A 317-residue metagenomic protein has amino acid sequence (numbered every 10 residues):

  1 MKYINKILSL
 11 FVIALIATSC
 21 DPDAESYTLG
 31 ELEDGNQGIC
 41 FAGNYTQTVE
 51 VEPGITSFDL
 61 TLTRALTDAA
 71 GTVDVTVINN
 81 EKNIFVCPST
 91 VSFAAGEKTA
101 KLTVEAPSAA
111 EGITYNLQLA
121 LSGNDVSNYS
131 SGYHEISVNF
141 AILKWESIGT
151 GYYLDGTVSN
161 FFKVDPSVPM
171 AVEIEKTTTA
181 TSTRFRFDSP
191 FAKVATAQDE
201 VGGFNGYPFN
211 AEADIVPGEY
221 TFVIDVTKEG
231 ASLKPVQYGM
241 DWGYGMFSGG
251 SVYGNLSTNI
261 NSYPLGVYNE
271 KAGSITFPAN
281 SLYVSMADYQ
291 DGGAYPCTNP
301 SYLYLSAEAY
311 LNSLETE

Functional and structural regions predicted by a protein language model:
M1-L8: Bacterial N-terminal signal peptides that target proteins for export
I4, D21-S159, N312-E317: Acidic/polar, low-complexity intrinsically disordered N-terminal segments immediately downstream of a Sec signal
I16-S19: C-terminal motif of bacterial Sec signal peptides marking the signal peptidase cleavage site
L143-E317: Ser/Thr/Gly/Pro-rich, low-complexity flexible regions
